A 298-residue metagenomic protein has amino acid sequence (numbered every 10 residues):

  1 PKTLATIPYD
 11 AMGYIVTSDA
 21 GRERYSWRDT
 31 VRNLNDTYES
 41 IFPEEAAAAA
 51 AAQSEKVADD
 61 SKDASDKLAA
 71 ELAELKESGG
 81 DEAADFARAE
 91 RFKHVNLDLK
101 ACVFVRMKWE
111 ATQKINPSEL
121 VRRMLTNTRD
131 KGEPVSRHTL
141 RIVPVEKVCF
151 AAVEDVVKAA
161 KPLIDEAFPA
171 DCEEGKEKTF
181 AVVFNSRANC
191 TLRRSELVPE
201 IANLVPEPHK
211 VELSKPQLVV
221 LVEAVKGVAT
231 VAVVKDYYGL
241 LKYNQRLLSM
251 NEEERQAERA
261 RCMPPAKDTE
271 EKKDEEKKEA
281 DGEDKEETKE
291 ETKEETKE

Functional and structural regions predicted by a protein language model:
P1-E298: SAM-dependent transferase fold signal centered on methyltransferase-like domains, encompassing both Class I
